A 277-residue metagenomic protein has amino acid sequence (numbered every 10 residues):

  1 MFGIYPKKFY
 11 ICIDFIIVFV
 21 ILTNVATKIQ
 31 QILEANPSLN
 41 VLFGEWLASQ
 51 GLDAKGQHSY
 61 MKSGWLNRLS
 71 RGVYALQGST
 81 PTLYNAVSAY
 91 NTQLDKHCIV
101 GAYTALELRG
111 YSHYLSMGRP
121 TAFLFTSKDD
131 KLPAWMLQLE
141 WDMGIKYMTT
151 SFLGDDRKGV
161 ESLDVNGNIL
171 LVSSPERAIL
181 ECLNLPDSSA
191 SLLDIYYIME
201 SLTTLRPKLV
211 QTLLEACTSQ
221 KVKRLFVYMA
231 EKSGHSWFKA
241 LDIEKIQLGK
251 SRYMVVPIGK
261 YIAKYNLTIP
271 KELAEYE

Functional and structural regions predicted by a protein language model:
Y5, I21, R157-E277: Hydrophobic alpha-helical interaction segments
I11-Y103, T203-Q220: Short beta-edge/loop segments at beta->alpha junctions of small alpha/beta modules that act as binding/recognition
K28-E45, E107-H113, M117, D156-V165: Short, charge-rich amphipathic segments
Q30-L33, G78-S79, M148-L153, N168 (+2 more regions): N-proximal short alpha-helices
G44, G56-S63, R68-D155, L267 (+1 more regions): Short gly/ser-rich loop at a beta-strand->alpha-helix junction or flexible surface loop bordering the NTP-binding
